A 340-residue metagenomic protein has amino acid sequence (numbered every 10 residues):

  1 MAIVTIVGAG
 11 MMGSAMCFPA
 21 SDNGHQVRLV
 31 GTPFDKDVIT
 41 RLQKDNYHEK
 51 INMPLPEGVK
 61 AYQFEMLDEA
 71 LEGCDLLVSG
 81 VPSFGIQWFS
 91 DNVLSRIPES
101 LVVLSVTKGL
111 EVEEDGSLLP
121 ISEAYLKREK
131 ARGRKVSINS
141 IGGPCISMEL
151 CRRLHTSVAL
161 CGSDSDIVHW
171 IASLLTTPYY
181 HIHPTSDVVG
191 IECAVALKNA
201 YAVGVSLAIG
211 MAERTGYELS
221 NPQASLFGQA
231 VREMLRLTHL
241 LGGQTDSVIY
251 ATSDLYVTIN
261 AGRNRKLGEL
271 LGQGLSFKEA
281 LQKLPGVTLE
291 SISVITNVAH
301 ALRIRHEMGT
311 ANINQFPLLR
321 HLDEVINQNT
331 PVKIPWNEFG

Functional and structural regions predicted by a protein language model:
M1-P54, V59-E65, N92, E113: NAD(P)+-binding Rossmann beta1-loop-alpha1 motif at the extreme N-terminus of oxidoreductases
A2-I3, V102, L322: Residues that mark the start of a beta-strand
E57-K60, F64-H155, I171: Rossmann-like NAD(P)(H) cofactor-binding subdomain of soluble oxidoreductases
R96, R128-S137, H155-D246: Internal alpha-helical scaffold of NAD(P)-dependent oxidoreductase catalytic cores
S105, S137-G142, I182-S186, F316-L318: General beta-strand structural signal in soluble alpha/beta enzymes
K198, V203-I209, A224-V231, L235 (+1 more regions): NAD(P)-dependent Rossmann-like dehydrogenase/reductase catalytic/cofactor-binding core
